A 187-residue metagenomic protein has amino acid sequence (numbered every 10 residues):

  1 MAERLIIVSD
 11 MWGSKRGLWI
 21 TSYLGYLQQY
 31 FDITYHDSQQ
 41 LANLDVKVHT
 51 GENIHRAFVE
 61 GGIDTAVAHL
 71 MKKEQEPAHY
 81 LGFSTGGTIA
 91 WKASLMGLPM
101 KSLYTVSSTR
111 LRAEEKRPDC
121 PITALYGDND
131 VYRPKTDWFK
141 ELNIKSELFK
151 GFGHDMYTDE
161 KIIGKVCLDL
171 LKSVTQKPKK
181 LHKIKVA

Functional and structural regions predicted by a protein language model:
A2-K73: Serine-hydrolase catalytic machinery in alpha/beta-hydrolase-like enzymes
L81-A90: Gly/Ala-rich beta-loop-alpha elbow adjacent to hydrolase catalytic centers
I89-A93, E114: Hydrolases whose catalytic domains are alpha/beta-hydrolase-1, hotdog thioesterase, or metallo-beta-lactamase-like
G97-L98, R112-C120, F139-L142: Short, conserved loop/helix-junction motifs that constitute active-site signature segments in enzyme catalytic cores
L98-R110: A conserved short beta-strand
A124-Y126: Short beta-strand/loop motif that positions the catalytic acidic residue of the alpha/beta-hydrolase fold
R133-K145: Conserved loop-alpha-helix segment in the C-terminal half of the alpha/beta-hydrolase fold that carries the catalytic
G151-K161: Catalytic histidine-centered segment of alpha/beta-hydrolase-like enzymes
